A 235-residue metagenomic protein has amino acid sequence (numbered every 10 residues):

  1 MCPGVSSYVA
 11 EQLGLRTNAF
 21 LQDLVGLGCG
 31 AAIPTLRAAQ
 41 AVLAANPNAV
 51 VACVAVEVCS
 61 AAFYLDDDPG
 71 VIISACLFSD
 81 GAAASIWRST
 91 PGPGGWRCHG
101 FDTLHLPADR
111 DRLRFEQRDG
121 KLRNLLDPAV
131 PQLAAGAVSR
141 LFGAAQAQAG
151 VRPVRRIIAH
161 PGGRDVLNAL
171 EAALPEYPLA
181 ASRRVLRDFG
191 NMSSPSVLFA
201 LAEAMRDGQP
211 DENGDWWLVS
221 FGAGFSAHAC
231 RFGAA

Functional and structural regions predicted by a protein language model:
M1-L15, V54-Y64, D111-L113, L167-P178: Acidic-glycine-rich active-site phosphate/pyrophosphate-binding loop
V5, A31, T35-A39, P47 (+2 more regions): Internal, well-ordered alpha-helical segments in soluble enzyme and binding-protein domains
S7, T103-P107, R164: Short glycine-enriched loops at secondary-structure junctions
E11, N18, D23-A44, A135 (+2 more regions): Claisen-condensing/thiolase-fold acyl-transfer catalytic domains that form or cleave C-C bonds in fatty acid
T17-A19, A45-V51, I72-I73, G81-A82 (+3 more regions): Short coil/turn connectors at secondary-structure junctions
V25, V50-E57, S79, W87 (+1 more regions): Short beta-strand segments
A44-V54, C59-I72, G224-S226: Phosphate-binding/catalytic loop of phosphoryl-transfer enzymes
F63-G136, R140-G143, F221, G233-A235: Condensing-enzyme catalytic core mediating Claisen C-C bond formation in acyl metabolism
